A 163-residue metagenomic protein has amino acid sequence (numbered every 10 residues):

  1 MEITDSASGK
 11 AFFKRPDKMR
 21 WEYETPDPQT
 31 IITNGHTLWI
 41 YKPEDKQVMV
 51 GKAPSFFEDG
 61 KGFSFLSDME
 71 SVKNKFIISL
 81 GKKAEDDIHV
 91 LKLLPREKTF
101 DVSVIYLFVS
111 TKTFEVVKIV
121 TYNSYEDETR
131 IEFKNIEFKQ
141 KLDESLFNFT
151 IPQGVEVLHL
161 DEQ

Functional and structural regions predicted by a protein language model:
M1-G35: N-terminal mature ectodomain segment of secretory-pathway/periplasmic proteins
D5-G9, Q29-I31, Q47-M49, S103-I105 (+1 more regions): Short beta-strand segments
K14-M19, W39-K42, K46-Q47, V72-K75: Short helix C-cap/helix-to-loop transition motifs enriched in small/turn-promoting residues
D17-K18, T37, T113-K118: Structural motif
R20, D27-T30, I40, Q47 (+3 more regions): Short beta-strands and strand-coil junctions in structured, solvent-facing domains, enriched
E24, P43-E44, V120-N123: Beta-turn initiation residues at beta-strand->coil junctions
W39-S67: Acidic/charged, solvent-exposed loop-and-adjacent secondary-structure segments enriched in E/D, K/R, S/T, and G/P
S71-E162: Gly/Pro-enriched, hydrophobic low-complexity segments that function as extracytoplasmic propeptides/linkers
